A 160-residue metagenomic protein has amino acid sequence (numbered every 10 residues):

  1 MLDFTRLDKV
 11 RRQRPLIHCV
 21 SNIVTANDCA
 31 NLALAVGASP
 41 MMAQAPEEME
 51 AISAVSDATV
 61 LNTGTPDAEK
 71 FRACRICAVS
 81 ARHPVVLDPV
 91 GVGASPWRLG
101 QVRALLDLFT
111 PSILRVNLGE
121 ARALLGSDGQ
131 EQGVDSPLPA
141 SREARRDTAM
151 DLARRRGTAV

Functional and structural regions predicted by a protein language model:
M1-V79, R146-V160: Small-residue (G/A/S/T)-rich helix-start motifs and N-terminal tracts that mark the onset
L2, P15, N31-L34, P84-L87 (+2 more regions): Generic, low-specificity signal for short hydrophobic/alpha-helical stretches with a mild N-terminal bias, encompassing
C19, M41-A43, V85-P89, I113-L118 (+1 more regions): General beta-strand structural signal in soluble alpha/beta enzymes
A38-P40, G91-A94, L138-A140: A short linear-motif detector with a strong N-terminal bias
N62, K70-V116: Glycine/small-residue-rich loop that forms an oxyanion/phosphate-binding "nest" at active or ligand-binding sites
G64, G91, Q132-D135: Glycine-centered flexibility motif
P96-V160: Conserved phosphate/ATP/ADP-binding segment of small-molecule kinases
